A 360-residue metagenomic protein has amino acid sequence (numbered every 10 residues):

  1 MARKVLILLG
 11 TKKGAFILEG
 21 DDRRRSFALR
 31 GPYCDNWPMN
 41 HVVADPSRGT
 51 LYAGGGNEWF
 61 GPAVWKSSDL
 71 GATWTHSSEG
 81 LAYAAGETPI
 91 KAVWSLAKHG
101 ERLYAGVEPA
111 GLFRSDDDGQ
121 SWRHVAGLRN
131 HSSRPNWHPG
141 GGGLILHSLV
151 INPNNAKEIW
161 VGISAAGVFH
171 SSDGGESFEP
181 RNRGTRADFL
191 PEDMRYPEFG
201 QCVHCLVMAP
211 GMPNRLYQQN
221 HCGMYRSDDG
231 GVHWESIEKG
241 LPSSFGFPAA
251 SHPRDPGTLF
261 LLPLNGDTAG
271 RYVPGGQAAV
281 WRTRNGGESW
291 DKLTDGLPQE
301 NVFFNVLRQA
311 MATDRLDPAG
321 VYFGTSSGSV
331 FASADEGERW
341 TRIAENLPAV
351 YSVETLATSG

Functional and structural regions predicted by a protein language model:
M1-G360: Extracellular glycan-interacting surfaces
